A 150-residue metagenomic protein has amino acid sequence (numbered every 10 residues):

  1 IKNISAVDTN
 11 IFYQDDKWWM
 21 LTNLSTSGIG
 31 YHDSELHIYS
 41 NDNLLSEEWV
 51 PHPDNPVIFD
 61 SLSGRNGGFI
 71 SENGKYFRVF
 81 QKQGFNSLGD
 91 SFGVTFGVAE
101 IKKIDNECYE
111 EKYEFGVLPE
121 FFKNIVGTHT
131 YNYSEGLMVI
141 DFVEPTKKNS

Functional and structural regions predicted by a protein language model:
I1-S150: Carbohydrate-active catalytic/glycan-binding domains of CAZyme proteins, especially the secreted or lumenal ectodomains
